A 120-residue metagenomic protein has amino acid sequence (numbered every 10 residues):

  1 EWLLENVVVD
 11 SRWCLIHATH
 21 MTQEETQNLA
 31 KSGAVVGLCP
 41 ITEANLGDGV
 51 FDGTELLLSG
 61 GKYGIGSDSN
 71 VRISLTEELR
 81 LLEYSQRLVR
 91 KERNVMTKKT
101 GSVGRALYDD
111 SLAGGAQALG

Functional and structural regions predicted by a protein language model:
E1-V35, L46-Y63: Histidine/acidic residue-rich metal-binding segments in metalloenzymes
N6-V8, R12, T54-G120: His/Asp/Glu-enriched, well-ordered alpha-helical/loop segment that forms or immediately abuts the divalent-metal
P40-A44, D68-V71: Short, acidic/turn-prone active-site loops that include or flank metal/cofactor- and phosphate-binding residues
A44-G47, A118-G120: Active-site glycine- and acidic-residue-rich loops that bind and position anionic ligands or nucleotide-like cofactors
